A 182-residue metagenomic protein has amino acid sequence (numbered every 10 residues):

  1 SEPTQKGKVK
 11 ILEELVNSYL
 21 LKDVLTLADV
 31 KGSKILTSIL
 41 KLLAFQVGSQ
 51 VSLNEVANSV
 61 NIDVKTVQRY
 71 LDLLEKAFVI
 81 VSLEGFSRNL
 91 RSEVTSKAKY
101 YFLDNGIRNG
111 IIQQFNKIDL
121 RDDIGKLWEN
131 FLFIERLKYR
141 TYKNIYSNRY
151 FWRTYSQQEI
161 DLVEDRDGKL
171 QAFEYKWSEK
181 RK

Functional and structural regions predicted by a protein language model:
S1-F45, S49-Q50: Interdomain motor-coupling "hinge/lid" segment immediately C-terminal to the ATP-binding subdomain of NTP-driven enzymes
L27, E55, L120: Conserved short-loop catalytic and cofactor-binding motifs
K41, N58, D72: Replace "anionic and nucleotidyl ligands
Q50, E55-N58: A short alpha-helical element within helix-turn-helix/winged-helix DNA-binding domains across DNA-binding proteins
T66: Residues in the helix-turn-helix
R69-V79, L83-K182: A cross-kingdom feature that marks ATP-driven nucleic-acid transaction machinery
